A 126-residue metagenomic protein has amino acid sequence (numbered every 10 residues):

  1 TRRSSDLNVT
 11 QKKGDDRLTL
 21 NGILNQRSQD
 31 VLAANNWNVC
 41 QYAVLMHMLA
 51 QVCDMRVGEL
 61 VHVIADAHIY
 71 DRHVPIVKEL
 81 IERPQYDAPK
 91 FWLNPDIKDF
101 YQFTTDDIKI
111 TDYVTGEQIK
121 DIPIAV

Functional and structural regions predicted by a protein language model:
T1-S4: Short, small-residue-biased leader/transition segments that mark boundaries at the very start of proteins
D6-K13, M46-L49: Structured alpha-helical segments in the cores of large, soluble enzyme domains
T10-W37, D54, V61-H68: Long, contiguous internal "core" modules enriched in hydrophobic/ aromatic residues
A33-A34, V39, L93, D112: Generic structural "secondary-structure junction" signal
N38-M55: Metal-dependent nuclease catalytic cores in nucleic-acid-processing enzymes, especially RNase H-like/related
A50, V57-V126: TerminUS-proximal long segments
